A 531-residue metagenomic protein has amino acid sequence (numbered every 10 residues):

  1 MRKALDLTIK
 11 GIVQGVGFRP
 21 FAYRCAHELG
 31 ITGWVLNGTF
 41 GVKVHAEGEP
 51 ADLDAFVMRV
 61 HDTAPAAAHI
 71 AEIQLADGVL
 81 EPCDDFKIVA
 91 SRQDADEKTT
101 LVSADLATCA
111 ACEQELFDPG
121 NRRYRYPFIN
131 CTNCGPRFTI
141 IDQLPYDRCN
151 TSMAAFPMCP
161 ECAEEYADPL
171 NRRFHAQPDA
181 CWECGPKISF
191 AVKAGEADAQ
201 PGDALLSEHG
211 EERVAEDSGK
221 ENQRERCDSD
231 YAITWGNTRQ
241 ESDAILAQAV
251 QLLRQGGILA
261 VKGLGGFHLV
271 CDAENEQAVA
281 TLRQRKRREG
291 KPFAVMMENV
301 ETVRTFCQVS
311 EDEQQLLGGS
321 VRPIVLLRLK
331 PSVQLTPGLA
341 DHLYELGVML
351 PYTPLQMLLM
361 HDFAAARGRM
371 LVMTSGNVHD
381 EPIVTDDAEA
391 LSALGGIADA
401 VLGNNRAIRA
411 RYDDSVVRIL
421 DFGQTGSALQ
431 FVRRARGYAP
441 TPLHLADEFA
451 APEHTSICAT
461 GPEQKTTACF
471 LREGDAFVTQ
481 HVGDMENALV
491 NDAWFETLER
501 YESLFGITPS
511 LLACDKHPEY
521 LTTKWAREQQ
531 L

Functional and structural regions predicted by a protein language model:
M1-W182, P186-S189: Intrinsically disordered, low-complexity, mixed-charge
A4, C159, E183-G195, K262 (+4 more regions): Gly-rich Lys/Arg/Thr-decorated short loops/hinges at beta-loop-alpha junctions or inter-strand turns that position
T63, E165, R173, F363-A364 (+1 more regions): Internal gly/pro-rich beta-alpha loop/helix module that stabilizes soluble enzyme cofactors or their anionic handles
D77, I258, G266-P331, R409: A phosphate-binding glycine/aspartate-rich beta-alpha loop in the early core of alpha/beta enzymes
C134-G219, E225-E276: Long, charge-rich boundary regions
C184, N299, R328-P331, G396 (+2 more regions): Short acidic-glycine loop/turn motifs at beta-strand connectors
A260, G506-P518: Short glycine-rich phosphate-binding loop at a beta-alpha junction
Q314-G318, I324-V325, R418, A428-H481 (+1 more regions): Active-site cores of enzymes that catalyze phosphoryl transfer or operate on phosphate-rich substrates
